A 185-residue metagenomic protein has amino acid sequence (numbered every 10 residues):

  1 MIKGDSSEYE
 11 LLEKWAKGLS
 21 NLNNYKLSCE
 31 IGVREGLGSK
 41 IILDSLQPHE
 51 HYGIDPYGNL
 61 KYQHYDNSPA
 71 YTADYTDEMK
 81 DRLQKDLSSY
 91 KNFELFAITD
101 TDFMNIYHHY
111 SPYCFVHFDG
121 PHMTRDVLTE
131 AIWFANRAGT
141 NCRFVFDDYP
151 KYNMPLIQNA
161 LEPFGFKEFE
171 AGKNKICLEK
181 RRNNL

Functional and structural regions predicted by a protein language model:
K3, E10-L185: S-adenosylmethionine/decaboxylated-SAM
